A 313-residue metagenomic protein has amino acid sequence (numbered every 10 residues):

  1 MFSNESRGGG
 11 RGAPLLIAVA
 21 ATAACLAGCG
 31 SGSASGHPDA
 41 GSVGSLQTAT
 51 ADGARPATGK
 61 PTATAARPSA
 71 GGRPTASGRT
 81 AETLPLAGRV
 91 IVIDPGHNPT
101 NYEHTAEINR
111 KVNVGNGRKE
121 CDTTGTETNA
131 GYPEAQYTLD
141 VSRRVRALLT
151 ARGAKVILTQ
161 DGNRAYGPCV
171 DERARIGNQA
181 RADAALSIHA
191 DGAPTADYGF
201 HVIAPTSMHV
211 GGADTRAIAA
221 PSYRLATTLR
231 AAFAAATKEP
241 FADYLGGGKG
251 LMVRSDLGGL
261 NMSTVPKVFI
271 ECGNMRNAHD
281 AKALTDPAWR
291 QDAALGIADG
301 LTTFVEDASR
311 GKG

Functional and structural regions predicted by a protein language model:
M1-A20: N-terminal export and membrane-targeting signals
P14, P38, P56, P61 (+10 more regions): Proline-rich intrinsically disordered, low-complexity coils
P14-V19, A23-V90, D307-G313: N-terminal low-complexity, Pro/Thr-rich disordered segments that flank secretion/membrane-targeting signals
G30, Y132, Y137-G313: Active-site-proximal helix/loop segments of hydrolytic enzymes
G78-A174: Active-site histidine-acidic residue metal-binding/catalytic motifs, centered on HxH/HExxH-like signatures
